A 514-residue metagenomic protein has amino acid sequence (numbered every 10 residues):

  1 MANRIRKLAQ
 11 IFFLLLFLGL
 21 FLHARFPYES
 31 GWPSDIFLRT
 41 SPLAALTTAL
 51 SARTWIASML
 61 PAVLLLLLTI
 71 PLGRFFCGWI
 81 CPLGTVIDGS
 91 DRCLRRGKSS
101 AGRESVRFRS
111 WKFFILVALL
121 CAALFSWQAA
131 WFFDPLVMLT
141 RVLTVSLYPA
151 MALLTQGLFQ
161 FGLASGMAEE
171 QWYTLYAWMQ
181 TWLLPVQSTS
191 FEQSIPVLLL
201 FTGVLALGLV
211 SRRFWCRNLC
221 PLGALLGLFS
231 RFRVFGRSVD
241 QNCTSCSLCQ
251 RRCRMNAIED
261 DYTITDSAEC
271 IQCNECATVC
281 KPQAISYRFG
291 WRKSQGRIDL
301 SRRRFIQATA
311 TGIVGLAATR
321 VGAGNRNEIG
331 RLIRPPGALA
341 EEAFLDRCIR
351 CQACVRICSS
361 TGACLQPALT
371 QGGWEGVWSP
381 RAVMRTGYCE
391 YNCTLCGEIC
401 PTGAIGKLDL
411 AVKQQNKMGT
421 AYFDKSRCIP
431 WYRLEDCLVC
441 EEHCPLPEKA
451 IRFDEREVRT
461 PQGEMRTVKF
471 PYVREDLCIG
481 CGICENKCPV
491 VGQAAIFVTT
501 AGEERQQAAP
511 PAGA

Functional and structural regions predicted by a protein language model:
M1-T263, S267-E269, N274-A514: Non-ligating segments of multi-cofactor redox enzymes
